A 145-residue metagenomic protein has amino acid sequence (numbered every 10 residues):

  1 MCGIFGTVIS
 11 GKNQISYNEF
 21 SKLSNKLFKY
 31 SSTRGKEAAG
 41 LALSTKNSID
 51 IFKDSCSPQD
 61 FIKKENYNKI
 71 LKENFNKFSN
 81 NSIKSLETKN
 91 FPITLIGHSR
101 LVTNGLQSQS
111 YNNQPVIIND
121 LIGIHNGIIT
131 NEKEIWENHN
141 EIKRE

Functional and structural regions predicted by a protein language model:
M1-E145: Conserved short alpha-helical segments that host acidic/polar catalytic motifs at enzyme active sites
